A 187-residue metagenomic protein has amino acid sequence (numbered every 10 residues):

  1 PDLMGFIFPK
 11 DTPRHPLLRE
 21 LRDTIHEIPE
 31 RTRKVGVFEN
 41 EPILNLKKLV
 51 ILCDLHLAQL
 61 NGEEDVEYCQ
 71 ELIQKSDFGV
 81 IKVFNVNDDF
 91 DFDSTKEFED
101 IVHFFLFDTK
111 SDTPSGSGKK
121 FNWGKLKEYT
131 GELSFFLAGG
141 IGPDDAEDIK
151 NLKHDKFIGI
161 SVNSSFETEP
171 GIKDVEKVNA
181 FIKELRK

Functional and structural regions predicted by a protein language model:
P1-K187: Conserved N-terminal beta1-alpha1 strand-loop-helix module at the mouth
